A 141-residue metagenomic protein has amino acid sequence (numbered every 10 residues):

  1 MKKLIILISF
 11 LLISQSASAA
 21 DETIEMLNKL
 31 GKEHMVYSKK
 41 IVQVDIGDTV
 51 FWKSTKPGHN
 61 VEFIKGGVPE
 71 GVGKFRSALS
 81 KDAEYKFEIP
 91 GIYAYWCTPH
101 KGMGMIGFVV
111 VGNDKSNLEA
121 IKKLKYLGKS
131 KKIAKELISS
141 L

Functional and structural regions predicted by a protein language model:
L4-I13: Sec-dependent N-terminal signal peptides
S18-L141: Extracytoplasmic copper-binding redox domains, predominantly the cupredoxin/blue-copper superfamily
